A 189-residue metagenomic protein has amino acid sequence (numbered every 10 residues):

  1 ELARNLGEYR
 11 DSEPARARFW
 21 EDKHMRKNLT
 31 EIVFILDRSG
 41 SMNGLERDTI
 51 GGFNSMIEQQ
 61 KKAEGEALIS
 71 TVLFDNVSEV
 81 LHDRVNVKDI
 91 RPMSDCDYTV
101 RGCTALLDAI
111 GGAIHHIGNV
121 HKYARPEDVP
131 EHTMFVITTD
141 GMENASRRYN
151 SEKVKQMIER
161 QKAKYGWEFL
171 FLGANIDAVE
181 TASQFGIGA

Functional and structural regions predicted by a protein language model:
L2-A189: Acidic, low-complexity intrinsically disordered regions
